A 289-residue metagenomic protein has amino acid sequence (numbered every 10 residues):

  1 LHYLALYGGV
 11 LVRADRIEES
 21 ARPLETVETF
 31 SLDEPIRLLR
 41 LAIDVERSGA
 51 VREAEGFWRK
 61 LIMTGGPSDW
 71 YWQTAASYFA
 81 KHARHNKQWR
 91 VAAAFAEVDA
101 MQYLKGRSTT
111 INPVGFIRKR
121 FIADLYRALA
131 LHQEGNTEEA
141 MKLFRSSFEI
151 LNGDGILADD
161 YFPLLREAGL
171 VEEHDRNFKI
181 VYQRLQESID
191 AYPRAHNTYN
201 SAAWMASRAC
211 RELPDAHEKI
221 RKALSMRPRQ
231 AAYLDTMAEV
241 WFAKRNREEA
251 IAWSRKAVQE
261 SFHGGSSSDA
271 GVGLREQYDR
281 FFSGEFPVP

Functional and structural regions predicted by a protein language model:
L1, E25-D33, R59-W70, E97-I117 (+4 more regions): Solenoid-like repeat scaffolds
L1-L6, F30-R40, S68-Y78, G115-Y126 (+5 more regions): Generic helix N-cap/helix-start motif at coil->alpha-helix transitions
L11, V45, F79, A83 (+6 more regions): Residue at a conserved register position within TPR or TPR-like alpha-solenoid repeats
A14, S48, N86, E134 (+5 more regions): Structural motif corresponding to the intra-repeat A-B loop/turn of tetratricopeptide repeats
P163-E167, P193-P228, A232-K244: Alpha-helical adaptor scaffolds
I251-P289: Terminal, low-structured helical/coil segments at or just beyond the last alpha-helical repeat
